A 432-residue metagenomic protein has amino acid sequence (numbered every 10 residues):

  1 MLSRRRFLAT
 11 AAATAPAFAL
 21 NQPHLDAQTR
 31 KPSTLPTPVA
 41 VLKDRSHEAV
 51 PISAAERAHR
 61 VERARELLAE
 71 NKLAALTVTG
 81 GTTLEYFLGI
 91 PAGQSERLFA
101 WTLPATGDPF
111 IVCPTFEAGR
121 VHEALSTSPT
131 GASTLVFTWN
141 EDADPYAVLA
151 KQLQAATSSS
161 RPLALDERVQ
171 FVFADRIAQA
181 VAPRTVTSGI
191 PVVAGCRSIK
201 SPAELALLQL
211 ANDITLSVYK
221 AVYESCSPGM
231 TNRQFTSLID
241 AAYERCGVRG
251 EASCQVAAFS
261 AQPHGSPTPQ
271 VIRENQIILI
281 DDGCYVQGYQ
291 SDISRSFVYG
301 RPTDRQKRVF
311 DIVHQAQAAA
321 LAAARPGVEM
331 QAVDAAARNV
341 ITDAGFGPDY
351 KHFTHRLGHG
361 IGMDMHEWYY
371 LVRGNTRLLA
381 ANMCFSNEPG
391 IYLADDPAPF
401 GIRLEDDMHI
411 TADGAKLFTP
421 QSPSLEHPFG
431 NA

Functional and structural regions predicted by a protein language model:
L2-A432: Active-site neighborhoods and metal-handling regions in enzymes and metal-associated proteins
